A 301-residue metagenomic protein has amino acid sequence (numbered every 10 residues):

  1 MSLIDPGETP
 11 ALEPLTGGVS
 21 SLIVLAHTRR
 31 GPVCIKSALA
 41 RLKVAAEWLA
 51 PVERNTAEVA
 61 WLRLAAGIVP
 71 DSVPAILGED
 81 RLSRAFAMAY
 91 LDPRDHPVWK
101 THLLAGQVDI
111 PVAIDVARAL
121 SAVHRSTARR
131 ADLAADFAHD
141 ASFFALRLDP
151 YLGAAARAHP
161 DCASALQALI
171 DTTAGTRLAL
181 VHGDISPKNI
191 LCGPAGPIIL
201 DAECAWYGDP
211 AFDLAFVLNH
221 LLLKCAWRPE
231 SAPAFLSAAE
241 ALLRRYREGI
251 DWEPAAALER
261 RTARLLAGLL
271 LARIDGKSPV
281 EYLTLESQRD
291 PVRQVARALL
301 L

Functional and structural regions predicted by a protein language model:
M1-L12: Juxta-kinase regulatory segment immediately upstream of eukaryotic protein kinase catalytic domains
E13-R29, V33-I35, A168-L214: Active-site acidic catalytic loop and adjacent metal/ATP-binding pocket of ATP-dependent phosphoryl transfer enzymes
L15, S20-D132: ATP-binding pocket architecture of kinase catalytic cores
L42, D95, I190, Y207-D209 (+1 more regions): Conserved protein kinase catalytic core
K43-E53, W227-A234, E286: Short, flexible/disordered intra-domain loops and linkers
A60, A211-W252, L266-T284: Active-site activation/catalytic loop segments of kinase-like enzymes and analogous catalytic loops in related
A89, V123-T172, S237, A241: Active-site catalytic-loop/activation-segment of kinase and kinase-like phosphoryl-transfer enzymes
P150-Y151, W252-L301: Helical subdomain adjoining the active site within ATP-dependent kinase catalytic cores
